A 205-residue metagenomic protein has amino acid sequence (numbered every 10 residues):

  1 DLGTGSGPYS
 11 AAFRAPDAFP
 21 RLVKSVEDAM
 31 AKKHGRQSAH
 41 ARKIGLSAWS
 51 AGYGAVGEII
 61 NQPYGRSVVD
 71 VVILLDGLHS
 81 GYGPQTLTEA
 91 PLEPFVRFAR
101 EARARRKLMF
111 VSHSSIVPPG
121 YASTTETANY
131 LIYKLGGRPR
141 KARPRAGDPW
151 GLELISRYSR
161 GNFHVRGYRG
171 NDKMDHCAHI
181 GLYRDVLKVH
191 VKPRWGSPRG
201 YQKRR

Functional and structural regions predicted by a protein language model:
D1-H34, P149-Y158, F163-V165: Active-site machinery of serine-nucleophile hydrolases
P8-K24, A51, P84-P91, S123-T124 (+2 more regions): Phosphate/oxyanion-binding active-site loops and adjacent basic polyanion-contact surfaces
F19-K32, G54-G57, T88-A99: A Trp-anchored, charged/polar loop motif used as the substrate-binding/catalytic surface of acyl/ester-handling
R36-S50, V72: Alpha/beta-hydrolase fold nucleophile elbow
S38, P63-R66: Alpha-helix termination/capping residues and helix-transition junctions
G52-Y64: Short glycine-enriched nucleophile-adjacent loop and the immediately C-terminal alpha-helix near the catalytic center
G65-M174: The feature captures the conserved acid-bearing segment of alpha/beta-hydrolase catalytic domains
R169, D175-R205: Catalytic active-site module of serine/aspartate enzymes centered on a nucleophile-bearing elbow/loop
